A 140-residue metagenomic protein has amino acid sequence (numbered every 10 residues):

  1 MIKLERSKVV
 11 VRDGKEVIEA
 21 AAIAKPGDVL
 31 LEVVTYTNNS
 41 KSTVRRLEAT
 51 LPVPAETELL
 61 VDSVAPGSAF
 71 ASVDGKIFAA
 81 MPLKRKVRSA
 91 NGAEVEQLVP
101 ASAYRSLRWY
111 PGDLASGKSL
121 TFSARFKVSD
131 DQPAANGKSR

Functional and structural regions predicted by a protein language model:
M1-R140: Exported/extracytosolic protein signature
